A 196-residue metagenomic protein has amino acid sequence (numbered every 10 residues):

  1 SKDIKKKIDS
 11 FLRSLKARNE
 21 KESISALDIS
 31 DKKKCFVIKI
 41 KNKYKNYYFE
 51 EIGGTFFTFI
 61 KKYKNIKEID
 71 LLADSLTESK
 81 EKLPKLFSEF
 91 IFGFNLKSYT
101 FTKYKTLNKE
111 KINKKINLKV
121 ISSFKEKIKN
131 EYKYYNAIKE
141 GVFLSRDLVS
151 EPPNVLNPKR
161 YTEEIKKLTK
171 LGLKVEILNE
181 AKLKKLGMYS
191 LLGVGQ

Functional and structural regions predicted by a protein language model:
S1-Q196: Short amphipathic alpha-helical segment within the helicase RecA-like ATPase core that mediates nucleic-acid
